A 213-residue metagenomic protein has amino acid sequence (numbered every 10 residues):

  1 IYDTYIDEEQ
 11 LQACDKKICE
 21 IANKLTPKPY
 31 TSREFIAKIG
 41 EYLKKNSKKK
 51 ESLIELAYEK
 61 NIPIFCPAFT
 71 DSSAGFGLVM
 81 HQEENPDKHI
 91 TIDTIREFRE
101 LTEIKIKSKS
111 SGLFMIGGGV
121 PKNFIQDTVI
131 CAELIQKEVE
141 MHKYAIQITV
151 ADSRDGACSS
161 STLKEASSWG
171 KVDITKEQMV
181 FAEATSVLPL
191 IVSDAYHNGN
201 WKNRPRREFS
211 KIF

Functional and structural regions predicted by a protein language model:
I1-A74: Ligand-binding beta-strand-loop-alpha-helix segment within the catalytic cores of soluble metabolic enzymes
I6, Q10, K45, P86-D93 (+1 more regions): Catalytic cores of large soluble enzymes that bind and process phosphate-bearing ligands
A13, Y30, E34, K48 (+5 more regions): Conserved active-site and cofactor/substrate-binding residues in soluble primary-metabolism enzymes
F65-F69, P86-C158: Glycine-rich anion-binding loop/nest that anchors nucleotide
S73-F76, D155: Short acidic/His/Gly/Ser-rich catalytic and metal-binding motifs that mark active-site loops of diverse hydrolases
N85-I92, E165-K171: A polyampholytic, Gly/Pro-enriched intrinsically disordered region
S110, V120, L134-F213: C-terminal functional extensions of proteins
